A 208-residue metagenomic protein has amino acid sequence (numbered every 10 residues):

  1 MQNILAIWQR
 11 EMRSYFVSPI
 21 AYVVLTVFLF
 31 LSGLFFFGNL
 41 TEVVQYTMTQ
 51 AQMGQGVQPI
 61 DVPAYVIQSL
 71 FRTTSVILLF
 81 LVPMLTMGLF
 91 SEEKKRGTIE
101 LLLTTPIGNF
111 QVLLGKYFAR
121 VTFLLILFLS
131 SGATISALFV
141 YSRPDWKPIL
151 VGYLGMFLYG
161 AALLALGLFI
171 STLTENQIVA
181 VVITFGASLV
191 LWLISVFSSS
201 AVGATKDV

Functional and structural regions predicted by a protein language model:
M1-L25: Aromatic- and glycine-rich beta-strand/loop motifs that create alpha-glucan
P19-Q45, V76-L81, G186-V190: Hydrophobic alpha-helical transmembrane segments of multi-pass membrane transport/permease proteins
L34-F37, Q58-R72, G115, A119-I178 (+1 more regions): Secretory targeting signals
N39-A64, I183-V208: Terminal transmembrane helical anchor/hairpin motif
V66-E92, L127: Long, hydrophobic alpha-helical segments
P83-L103, Y117: Transmembrane helix boundary and interhelical loop/hinge segments in multi-pass membrane proteins
N109-F110, Q177: Alpha-helix N-cap/start motif
